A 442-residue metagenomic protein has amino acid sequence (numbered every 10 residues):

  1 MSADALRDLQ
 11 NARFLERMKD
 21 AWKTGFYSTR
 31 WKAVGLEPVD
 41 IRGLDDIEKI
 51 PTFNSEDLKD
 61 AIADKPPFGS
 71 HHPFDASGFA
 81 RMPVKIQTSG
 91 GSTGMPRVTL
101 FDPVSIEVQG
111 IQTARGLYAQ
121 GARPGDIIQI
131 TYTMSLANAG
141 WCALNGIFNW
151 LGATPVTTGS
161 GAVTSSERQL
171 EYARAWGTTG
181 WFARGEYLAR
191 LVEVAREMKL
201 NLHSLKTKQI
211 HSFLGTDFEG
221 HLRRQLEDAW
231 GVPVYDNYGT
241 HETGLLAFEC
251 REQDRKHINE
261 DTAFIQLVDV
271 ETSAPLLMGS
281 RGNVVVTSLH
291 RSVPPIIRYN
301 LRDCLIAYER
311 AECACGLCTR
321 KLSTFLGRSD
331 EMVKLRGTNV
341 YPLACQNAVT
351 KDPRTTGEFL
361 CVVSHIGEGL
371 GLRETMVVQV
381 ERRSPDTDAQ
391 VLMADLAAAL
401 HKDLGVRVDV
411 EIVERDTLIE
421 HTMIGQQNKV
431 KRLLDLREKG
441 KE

Functional and structural regions predicted by a protein language model:
M1-K19, R168, E197-M198, M278 (+1 more regions): AMP-binding adenylation
M1-T88, G94-V108, A119, R123 (+9 more regions): Nucleotide 5′-phosphate-binding alpha/beta core
A21, S89, I128, W181 (+6 more regions): Residue-level signal for inorganic ion chemistry
T24, W150, D352-P353: Acidic-histidine catalytic/liganding microenvironments
S55-A229, Y235, T243, A247-R255 (+1 more regions): Active-site phosphate/ATP/adenylate-binding loop shared across adenylate-forming ligases
G125-I127, N283, T375-V377: Residues that mark the start of a beta-strand
T158, N237-G239, V268, S364 (+1 more regions): Conserved beta-strand termini and adjacent loop/short-helix elements that scaffold enzyme active sites in alpha/beta
S212, D217-F218, L222-A311: Conserved AMP-binding/adenylate-forming
